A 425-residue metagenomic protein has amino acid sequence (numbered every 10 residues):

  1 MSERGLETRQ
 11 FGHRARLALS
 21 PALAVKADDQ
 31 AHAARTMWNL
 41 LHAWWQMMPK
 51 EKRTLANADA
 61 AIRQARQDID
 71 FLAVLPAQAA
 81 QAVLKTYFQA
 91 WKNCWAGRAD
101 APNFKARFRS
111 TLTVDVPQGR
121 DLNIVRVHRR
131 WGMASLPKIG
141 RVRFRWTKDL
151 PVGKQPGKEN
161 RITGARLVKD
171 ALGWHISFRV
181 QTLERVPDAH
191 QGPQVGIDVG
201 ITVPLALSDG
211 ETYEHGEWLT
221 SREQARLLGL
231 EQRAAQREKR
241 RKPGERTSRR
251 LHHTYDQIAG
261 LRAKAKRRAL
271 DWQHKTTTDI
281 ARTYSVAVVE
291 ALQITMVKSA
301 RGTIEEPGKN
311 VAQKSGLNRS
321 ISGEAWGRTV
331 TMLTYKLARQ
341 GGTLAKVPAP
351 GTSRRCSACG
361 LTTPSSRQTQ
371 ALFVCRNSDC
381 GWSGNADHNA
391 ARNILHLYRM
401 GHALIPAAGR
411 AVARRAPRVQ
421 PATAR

Functional and structural regions predicted by a protein language model:
M1-A80: Gly/serine-rich nucleotide phosphate-binding loop at the start of the catalytic core of nucleotide/ADP-ribose-handling
E3, F11-R14, P21, V25 (+2 more regions): Positively charged, helix-rich recognition surfaces that bind polyanionic ligands
D29, T36, A43, Q89 (+3 more regions): Alpha-helical coiled-coil heptad-repeat segments used for dimerization/assembly
Q30, A34, P76-V83, A269-Q273 (+1 more regions): Hydrophobic (often cysteine-bearing) scaffold residues that line and stabilize catalytic clefts of nucleotide/cofactor
A31-A34, V83-W91, T254-A265: Short amphipathic alpha-helical coiled-coil/interface segments
L41, V83-A90, C94, H388-Y398: Stable alpha-helical structural segments in soluble proteins, enriched in small hydrophobic residues
H42-W45, P49, W91, W95-P102 (+3 more regions): Long, hydrophobic, amphipathic alpha-helical segments used as structural scaffolds
N57-V168, G302-T303, Q313, R319 (+1 more regions): Acidic carboxylate diad motif detector
